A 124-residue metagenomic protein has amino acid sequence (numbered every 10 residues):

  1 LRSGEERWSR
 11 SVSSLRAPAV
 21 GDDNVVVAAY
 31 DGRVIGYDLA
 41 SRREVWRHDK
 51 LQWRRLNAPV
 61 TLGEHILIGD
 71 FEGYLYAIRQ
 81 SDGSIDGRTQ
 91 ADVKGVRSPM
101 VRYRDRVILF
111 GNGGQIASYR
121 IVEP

Functional and structural regions predicted by a protein language model:
S3-R10, R43-K50, S84-D92, S118 (+1 more regions): Aromatic (tryptophan-biased) beta-strands that constitute blades/sheets of beta-rich domains
R10-I35, H48, Q52-L75, G95-Y119: Repeat-blade elements of multi-bladed beta-propeller folds
D38, R79, R120-I121: Structural recognition of the beta-propeller blade-terminating site
